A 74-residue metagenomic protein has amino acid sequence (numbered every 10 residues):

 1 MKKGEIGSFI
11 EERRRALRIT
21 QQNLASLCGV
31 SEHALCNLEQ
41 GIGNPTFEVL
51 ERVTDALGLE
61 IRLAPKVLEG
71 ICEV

Functional and structural regions predicted by a protein language model:
M1-E5: A detector for short, charged/polar N-terminal pre-domain segments
S8-A25: Short basic helix-loop element that most often maps to the first helix and adjoining turn of HTH DNA-binding modules
R15, S26, N37, D55: Alpha-helical residues within the helix-turn-helix
G29-N44: Recognition helix of helix-turn-helix/homeodomain-like DNA-binding domains that insert into the DNA major groove
E48-A64: DNA major-groove recognition helix of helix-turn-helix/homeodomain DNA-binding modules
R62-V74: Short, charged recognition helix plus adjacent turn of helix-turn-helix-like nucleic-acid-binding domains
